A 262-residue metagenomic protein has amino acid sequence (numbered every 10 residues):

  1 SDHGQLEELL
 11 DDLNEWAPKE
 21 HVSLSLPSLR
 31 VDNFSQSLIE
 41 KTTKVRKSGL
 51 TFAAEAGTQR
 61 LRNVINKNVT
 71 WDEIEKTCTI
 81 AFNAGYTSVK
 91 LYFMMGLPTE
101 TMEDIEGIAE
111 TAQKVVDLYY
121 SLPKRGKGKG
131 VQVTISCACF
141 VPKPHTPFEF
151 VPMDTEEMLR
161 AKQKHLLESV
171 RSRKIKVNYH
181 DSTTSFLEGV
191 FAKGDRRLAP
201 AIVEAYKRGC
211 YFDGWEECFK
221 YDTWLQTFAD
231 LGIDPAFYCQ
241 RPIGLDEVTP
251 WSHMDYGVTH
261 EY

Functional and structural regions predicted by a protein language model:
S1-K90, M95-T134: Conserved SAM/AdoMet-binding glycine-rich loop
E8-L9, K19, K41, L122 (+5 more regions): Terminal amphipathic helices with adjacent charged low-complexity linkers/tails
W16-H21, D117, K164-V177: Structural alpha-beta junctions
L29, M94, A138-P142, H180-S182: Short loop/turn motifs enriched for small/polar and acidic residues
E103, G107, C139-V141, M158: Contiguous mid-protein beta-loop-alpha structural module that forms a pocket-lining wall or clamp of enzyme active
A109, Q113, D117-G126, E149-R160 (+2 more regions): Long, polar/charge-rich, low-hydrophobicity segments
R171-Y262: Radical SAM enzyme core and accessory elements
